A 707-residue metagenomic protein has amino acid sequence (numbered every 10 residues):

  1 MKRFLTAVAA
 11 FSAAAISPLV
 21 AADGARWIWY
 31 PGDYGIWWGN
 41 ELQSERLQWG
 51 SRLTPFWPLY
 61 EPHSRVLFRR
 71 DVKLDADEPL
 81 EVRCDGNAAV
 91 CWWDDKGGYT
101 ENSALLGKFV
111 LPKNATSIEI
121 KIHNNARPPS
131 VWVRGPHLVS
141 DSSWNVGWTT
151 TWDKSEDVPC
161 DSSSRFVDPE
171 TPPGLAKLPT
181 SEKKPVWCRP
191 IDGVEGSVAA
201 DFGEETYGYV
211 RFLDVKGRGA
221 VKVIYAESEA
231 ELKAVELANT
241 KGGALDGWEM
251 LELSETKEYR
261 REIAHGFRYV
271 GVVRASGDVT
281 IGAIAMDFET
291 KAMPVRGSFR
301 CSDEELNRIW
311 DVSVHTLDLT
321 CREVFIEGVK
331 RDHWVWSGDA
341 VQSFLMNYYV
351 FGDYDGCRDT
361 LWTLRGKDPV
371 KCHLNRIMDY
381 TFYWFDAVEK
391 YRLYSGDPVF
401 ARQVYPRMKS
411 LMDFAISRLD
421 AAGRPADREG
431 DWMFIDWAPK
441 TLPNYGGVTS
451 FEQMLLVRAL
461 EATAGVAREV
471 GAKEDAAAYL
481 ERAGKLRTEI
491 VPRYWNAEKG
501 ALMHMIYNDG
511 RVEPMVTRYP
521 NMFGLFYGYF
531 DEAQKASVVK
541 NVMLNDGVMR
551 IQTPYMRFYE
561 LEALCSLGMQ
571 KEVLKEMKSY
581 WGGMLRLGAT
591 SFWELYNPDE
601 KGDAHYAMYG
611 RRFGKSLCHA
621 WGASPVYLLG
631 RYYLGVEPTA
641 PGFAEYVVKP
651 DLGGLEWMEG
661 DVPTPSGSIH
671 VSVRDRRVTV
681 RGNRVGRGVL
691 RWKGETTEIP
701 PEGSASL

Functional and structural regions predicted by a protein language model:
M1-V8: Bacterial N-terminal signal peptides that target proteins for export
V8-A15: Bacterial N-terminal signal peptides
A22-E323, D339, Y354-T360, V399 (+2 more regions): Extracellular/oxidizing-compartment recognition motifs
A199-F202, Y259-R261, V324-W336, P369-T381 (+6 more regions): Solvent-exposed loop and edge beta-strand segments that line ligand/cofactor-binding and catalytic clefts
Y209-Y225, V270, H333, S337-L361 (+4 more regions): Alpha-helical support elements that line or immediately flank enzyme active sites and cofactor-binding pockets
L232, A285-V312, D318-L319, V324-Y348 (+5 more regions): Active-site acid/base region of carbohydrate-active enzymes
T488, K571-L707: Non-catalytic C-terminal accessory modules of carbohydrate-active enzymes
V516-A607, R611: Extracellular polysaccharide-recognition and catalytic grooves
